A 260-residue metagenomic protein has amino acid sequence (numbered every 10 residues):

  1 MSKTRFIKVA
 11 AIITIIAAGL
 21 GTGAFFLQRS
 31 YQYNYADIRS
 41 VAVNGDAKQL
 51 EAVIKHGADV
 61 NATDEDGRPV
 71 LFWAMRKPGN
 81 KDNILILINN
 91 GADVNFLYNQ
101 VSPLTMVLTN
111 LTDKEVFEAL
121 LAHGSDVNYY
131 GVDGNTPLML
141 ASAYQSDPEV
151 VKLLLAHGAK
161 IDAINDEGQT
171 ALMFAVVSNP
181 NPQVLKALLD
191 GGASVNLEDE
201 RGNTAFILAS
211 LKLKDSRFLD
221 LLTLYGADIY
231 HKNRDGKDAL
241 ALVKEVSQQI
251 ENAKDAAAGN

Functional and structural regions predicted by a protein language model:
M1-A17: N-terminal Sec-pathway targeting helices
F26-V41, K48: Ser/Thr/Pro/Gly-rich low-complexity linker/stalk segments immediately outside membranes or between
N34, G67, Q100-V101, G134 (+3 more regions): Start-of-repeat signature of ankyrin repeats
S40-G45, W73-N80, M106-D113, L140-D147 (+3 more regions): Ankyrin repeat A-helix N-terminal signature
Q49, D82-N83, E115-V116, E149-V150 (+3 more regions): Conserved ankyrin/ankyrin-like repeat signature
E51-D59, L85-D93, E118-D126, K152-K160 (+3 more regions): Ankyrin repeat domain, specifically the short helix-to-loop turn at the C-terminus of the second helix of each repeat
A62-T63, V94-Y98, V127-Y130, I161-I164 (+2 more regions): Ankyrin repeat boundary signal
L219, T223-G259: Leucine-rich solenoid repeat scaffolds
